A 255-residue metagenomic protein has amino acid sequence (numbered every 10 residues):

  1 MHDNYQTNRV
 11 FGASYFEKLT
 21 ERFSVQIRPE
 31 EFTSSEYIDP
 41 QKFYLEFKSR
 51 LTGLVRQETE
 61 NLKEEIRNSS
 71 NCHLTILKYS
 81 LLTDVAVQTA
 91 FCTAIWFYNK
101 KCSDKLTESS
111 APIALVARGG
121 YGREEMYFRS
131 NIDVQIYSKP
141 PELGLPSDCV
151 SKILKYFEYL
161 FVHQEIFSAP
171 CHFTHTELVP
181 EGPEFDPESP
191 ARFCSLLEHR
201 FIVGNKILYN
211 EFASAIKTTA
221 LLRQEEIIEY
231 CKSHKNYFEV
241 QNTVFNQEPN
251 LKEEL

Functional and structural regions predicted by a protein language model:
H2-L255: A nucleotide- and high-energy phosphate-metabolite-utilizing enzyme signature
